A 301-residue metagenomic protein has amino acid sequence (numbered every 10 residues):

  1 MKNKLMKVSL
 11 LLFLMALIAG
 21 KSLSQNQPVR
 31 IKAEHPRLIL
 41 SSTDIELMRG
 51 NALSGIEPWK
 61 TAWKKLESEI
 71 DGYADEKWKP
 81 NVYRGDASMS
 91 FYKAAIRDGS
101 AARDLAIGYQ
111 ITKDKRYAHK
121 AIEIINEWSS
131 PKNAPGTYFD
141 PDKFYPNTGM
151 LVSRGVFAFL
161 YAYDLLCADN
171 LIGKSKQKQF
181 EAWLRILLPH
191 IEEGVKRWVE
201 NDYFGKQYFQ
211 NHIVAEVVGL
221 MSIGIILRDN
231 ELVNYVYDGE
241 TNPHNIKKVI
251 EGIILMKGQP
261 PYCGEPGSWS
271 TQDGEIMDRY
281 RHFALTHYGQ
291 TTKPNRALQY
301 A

Functional and structural regions predicted by a protein language model:
M1-Q27: Bacterial Sec-dependent N-terminal signal peptides
L17-G20, E34, L285: Intrinsic disorder/low-complexity segments
N26-A87: Low-complexity, Ser/Thr/Pro/Gly-enriched N-terminal "stalk/linker" regions
R37, M48-N51, W59-K60, M89-A301: Aromatic-lined, polymer-binding surfaces characteristic of secreted/periplasmic polysaccharide-degrading enzymes
